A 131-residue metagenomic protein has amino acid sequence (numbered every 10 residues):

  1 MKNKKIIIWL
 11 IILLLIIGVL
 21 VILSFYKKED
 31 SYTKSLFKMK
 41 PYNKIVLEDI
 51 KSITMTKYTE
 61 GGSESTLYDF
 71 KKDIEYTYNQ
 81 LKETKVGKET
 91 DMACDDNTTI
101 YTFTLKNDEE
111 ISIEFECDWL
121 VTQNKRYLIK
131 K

Functional and structural regions predicted by a protein language model:
K2-K131: Function-determining sites in protein domains
